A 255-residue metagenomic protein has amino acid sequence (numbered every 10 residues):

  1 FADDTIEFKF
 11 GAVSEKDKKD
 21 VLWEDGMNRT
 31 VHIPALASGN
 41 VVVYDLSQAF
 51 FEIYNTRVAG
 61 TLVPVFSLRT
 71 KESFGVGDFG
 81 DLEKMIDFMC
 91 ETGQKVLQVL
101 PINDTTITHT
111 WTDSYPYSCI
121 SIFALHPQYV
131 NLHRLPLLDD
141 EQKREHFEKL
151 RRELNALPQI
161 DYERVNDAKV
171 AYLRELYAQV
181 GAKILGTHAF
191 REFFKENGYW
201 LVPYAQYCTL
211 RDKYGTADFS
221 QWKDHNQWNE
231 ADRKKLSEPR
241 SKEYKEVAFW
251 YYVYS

Functional and structural regions predicted by a protein language model:
F1-R57, T112-N131, P136-L138, E145 (+1 more regions): The feature marks proteins involved in alpha-glucan
E52-S255: Acidic/aromatic-lined carbohydrate-recognition and catalytic surfaces of CAZymes acting on diverse glycans
